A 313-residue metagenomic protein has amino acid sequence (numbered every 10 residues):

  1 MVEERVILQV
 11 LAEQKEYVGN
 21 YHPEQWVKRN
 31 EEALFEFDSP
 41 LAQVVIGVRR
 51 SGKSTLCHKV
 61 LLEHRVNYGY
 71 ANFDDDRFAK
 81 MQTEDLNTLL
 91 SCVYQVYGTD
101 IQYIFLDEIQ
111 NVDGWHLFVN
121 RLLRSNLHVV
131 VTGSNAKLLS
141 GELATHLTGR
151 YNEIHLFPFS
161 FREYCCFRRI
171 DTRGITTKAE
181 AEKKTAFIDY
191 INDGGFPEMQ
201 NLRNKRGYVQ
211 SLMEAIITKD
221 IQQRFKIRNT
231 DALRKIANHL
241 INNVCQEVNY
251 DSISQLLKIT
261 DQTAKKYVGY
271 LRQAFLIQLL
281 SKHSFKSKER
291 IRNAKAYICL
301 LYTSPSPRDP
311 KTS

Functional and structural regions predicted by a protein language model:
V2-E32: N-terminal pre-Walker A segment at the start of P-loop NTPase domains
E4-R5, E142-N242, Q246: Interdomain motor-coupling "hinge/lid" segment immediately C-terminal to the ATP-binding subdomain of NTP-driven enzymes
V45: Hydrophobic anchor at the beta1->P-loop junction of P-loop NTPases
S54: Walker A/P-loop
A71-Y97: Short glycine-rich substrate-engagement loop in P-loop NTPases that contacts/grips substrate
H128-S134: Structural recognition of the conserved hydrophobic beta-strand(s) that form the central parallel beta-sheet of P-loop
G207-S304, R308: Accessory nucleic acid-recognition modules appended to NTPase machines
